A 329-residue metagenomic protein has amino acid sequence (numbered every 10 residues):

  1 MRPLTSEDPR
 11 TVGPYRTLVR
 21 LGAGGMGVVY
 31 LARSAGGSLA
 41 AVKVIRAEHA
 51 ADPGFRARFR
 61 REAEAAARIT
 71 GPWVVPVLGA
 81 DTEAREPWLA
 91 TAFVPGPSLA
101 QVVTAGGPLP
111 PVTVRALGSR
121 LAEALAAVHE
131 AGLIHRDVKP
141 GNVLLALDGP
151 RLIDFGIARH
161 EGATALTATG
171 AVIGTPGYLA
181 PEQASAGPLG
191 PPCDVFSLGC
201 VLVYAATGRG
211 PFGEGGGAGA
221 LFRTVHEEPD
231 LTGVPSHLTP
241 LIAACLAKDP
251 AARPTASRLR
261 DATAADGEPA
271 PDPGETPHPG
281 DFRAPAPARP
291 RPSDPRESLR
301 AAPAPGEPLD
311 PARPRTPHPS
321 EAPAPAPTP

Functional and structural regions predicted by a protein language model:
M1, A286-P329: C-terminal or otherwise distal, non-catalytic regulatory regions appended to signaling enzyme catalytic cores
M1-A286: Eukaryotic protein kinase
